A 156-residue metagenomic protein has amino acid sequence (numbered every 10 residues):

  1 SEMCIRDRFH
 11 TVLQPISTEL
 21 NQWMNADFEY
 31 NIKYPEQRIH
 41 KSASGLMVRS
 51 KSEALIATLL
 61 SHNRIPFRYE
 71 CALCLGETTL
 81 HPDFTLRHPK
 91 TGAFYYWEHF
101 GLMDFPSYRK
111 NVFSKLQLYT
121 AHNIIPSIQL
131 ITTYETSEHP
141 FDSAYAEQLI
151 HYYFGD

Functional and structural regions predicted by a protein language model:
M3-I5: Short, small-residue-biased leader/transition segments that mark boundaries at the very start of proteins
R8, T18, T120-D156: Basic, glycine-rich
Y30-S44: A short, surface-exposed helix-loop junction/capping segment
G45, R49, E53, A57: Nuclease catalytic cores
V48, S61, I65-T91: Active-site metal-binding core of divalent-cation-utilizing nuclease and nuclease-like domains
L55-P66, A121-I125: Short helix-loop-beta junction
L73-T79, F105-P106, T136-F141: Acidic-and-aromatic substrate-binding clefts and catalytic sites of carbohydrate-active enzymes
H81, T85-K115: Short beta-strand-loop-alpha-helix junction that forms the active-site gateway of nucleic-acid-processing nucleases
